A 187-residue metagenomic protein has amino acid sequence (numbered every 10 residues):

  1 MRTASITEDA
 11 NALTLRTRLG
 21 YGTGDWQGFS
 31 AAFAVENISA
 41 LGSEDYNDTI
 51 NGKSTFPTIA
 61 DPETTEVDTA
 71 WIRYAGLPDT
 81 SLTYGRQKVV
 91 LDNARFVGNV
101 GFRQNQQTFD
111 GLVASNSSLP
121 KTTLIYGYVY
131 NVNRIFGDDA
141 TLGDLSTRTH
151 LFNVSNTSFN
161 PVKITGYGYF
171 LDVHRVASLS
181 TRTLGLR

Functional and structural regions predicted by a protein language model:
M1, I50-G52, V89-R95, V129-V132 (+1 more regions): Flexible, solvent-exposed coil segments and beta strand-coil junctions, predominantly the extracellular/periplasmic
M1-V89, L112-S118, T122-L124, N156: Beta-barrel outer-membrane channel/assembly domains of diderm bacteria
A4-I6, G42-Y46, L91-F96, L124 (+2 more regions): Outer-membrane beta-barrel proteins
E8, G98-G101: Short glycine-enriched, charge-decorated loop/helix-capping segments at active-site entrances that position
P78-D79, G101-R187: Signature for the C-terminal beta-barrel architecture of outer-membrane proteins
